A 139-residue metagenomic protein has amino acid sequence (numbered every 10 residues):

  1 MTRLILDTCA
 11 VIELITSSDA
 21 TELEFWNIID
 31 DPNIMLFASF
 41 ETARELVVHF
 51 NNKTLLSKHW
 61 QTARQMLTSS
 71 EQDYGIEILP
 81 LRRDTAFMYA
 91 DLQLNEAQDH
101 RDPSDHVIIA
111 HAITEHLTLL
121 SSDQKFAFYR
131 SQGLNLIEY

Functional and structural regions predicted by a protein language model:
T2-L4, L23-L120, A127-E138: PIN-domain endoribonuclease scaffold, especially VapC-family toxins
L4-C9, E13: Asp-based phosphoryl-transfer active-site loop
T16-S17: Short, conserved catalytic or interaction motifs in soluble domains
